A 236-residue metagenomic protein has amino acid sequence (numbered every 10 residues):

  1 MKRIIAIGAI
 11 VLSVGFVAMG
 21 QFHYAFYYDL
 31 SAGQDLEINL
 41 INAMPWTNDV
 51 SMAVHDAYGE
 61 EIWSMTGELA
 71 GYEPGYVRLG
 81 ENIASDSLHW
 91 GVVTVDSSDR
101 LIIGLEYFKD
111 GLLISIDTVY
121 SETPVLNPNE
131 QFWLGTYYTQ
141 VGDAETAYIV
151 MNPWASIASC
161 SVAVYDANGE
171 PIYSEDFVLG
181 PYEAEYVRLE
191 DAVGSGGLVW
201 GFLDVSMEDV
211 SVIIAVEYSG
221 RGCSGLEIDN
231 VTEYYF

Functional and structural regions predicted by a protein language model:
I4-G15: Sec-dependent N-terminal signal peptides
M19-F236: Gly/Pro-rich, tryptophan- and cysteine-flecked surface segments typical of secreted/extracellular proteins
